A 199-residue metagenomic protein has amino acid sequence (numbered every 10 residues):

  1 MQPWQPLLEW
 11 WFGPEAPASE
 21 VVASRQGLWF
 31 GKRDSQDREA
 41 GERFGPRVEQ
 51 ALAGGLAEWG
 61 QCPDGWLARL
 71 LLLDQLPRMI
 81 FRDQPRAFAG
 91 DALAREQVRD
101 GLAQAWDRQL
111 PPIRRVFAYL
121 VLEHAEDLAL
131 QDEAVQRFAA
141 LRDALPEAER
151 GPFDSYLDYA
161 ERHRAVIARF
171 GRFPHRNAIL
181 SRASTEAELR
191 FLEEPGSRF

Functional and structural regions predicted by a protein language model:
M1-A68, L72-F199: Intrinsically disordered, low-complexity activation-like regions
